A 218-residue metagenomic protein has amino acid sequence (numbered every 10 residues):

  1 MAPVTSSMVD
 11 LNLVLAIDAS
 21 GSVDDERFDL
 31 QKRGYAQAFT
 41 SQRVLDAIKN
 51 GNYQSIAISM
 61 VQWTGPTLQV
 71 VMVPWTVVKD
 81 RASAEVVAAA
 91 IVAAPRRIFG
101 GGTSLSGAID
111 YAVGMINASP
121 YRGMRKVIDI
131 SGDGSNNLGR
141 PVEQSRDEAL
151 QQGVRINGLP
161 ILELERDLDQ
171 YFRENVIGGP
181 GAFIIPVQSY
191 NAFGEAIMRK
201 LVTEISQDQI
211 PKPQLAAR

Functional and structural regions predicted by a protein language model:
M8-P74, A108, A112, V127-S131 (+1 more regions): Von Willebrand factor
A16-E26, I58, P74-V77, I91-G102 (+2 more regions): Second-shell loop/turn segments in exported
A19-V23, T64-L68, D80, G132-L138 (+2 more regions): Solvent-exposed loop/turn segments at secondary-structure junctions within structured extracellular/periplasmic domains
R33-V44, G65, R96, V113-Y121 (+5 more regions): Sec-exported extracytoplasmic/periplasmic mature domains
I48, G134-N175: VWA/integrin I-like adhesion module and closely mimicked acidic/polar interface patches used
V70, V78, A82-K126, G158-L168 (+1 more regions): Von Willebrand factor
G101-Q152, V202: Exposed acidic/Ser/Thr-rich ligand/metal-binding surfaces
I161-K212: Von Willebrand factor A/integrin I-like adhesion domains
